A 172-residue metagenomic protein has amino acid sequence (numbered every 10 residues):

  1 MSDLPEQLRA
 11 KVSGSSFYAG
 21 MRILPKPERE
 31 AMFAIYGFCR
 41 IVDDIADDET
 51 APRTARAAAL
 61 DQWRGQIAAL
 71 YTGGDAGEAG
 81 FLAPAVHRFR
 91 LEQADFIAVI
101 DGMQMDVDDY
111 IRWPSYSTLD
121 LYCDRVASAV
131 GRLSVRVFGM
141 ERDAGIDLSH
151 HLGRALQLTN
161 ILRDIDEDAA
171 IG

Functional and structural regions predicted by a protein language model:
M1-G172: Acidic catalytic motifs of isoprenoid enzymes
